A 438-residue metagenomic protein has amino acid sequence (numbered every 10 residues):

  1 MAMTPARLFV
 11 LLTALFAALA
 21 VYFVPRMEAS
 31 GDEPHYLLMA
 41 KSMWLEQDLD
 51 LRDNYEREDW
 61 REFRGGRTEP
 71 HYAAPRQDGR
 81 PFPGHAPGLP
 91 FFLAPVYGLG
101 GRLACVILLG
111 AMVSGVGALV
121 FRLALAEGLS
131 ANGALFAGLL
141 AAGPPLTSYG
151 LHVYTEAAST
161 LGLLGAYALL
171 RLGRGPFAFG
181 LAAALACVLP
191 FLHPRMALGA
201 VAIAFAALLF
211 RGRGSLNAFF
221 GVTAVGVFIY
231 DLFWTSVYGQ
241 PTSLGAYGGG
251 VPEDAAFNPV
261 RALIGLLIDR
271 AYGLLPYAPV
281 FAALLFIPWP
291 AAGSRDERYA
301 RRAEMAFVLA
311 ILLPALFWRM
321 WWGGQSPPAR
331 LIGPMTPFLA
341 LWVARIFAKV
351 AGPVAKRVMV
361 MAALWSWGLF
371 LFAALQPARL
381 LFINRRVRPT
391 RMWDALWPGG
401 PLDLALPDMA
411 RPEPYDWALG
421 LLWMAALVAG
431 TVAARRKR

Functional and structural regions predicted by a protein language model:
M1-V24, E28, R122-L125, G214-V222 (+2 more regions): Start-transfer (signal-anchor) and selected internal transmembrane alpha helices of multi-pass inner/ER membrane
R7-V10, A118-P144, T160-L161, R174-L181 (+1 more regions): Transmembrane-helix signature of polytopic, membrane-embedded enzymes that assemble or transfer cell-envelope glycans
A40, F136-A141, L164-A166, A178-H193 (+3 more regions): Membrane-interface alpha helices of multi-pass inner-membrane proteins
L45-G98, Y247-A255, R319: Interfacial juxtamembrane loops and adjacent helix segments that form the catalytic/substrate-binding surfaces
Q77-A118, A134, Y149-V153, R270 (+1 more regions): Loop-to-helix entry region of an early transmembrane alpha helix in multi-pass inner-membrane enzymes
S148-A158, G273, P328: Short acidic/glycine- and proline-prone juxtamembrane loop motifs at membrane-interface regions of multi-pass membrane
A168-L172, L198-A224, F228, A283-R298 (+1 more regions): Perimembrane helix-loop-helix junctions
S215-I287, E304-W318, T336, L364-N384: Membrane-lumen/periplasm interface segments of specific transmembrane helices in polyprenyl phosphate-linked
